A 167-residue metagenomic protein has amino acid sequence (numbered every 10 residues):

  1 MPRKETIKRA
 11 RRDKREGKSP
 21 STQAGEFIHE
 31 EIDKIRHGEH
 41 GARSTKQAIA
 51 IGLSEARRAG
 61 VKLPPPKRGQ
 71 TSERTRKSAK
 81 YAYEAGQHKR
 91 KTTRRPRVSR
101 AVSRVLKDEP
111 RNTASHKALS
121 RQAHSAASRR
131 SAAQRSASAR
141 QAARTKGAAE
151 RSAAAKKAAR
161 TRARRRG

Functional and structural regions predicted by a protein language model:
M1-G167: A charge-rich, low-complexity, intrinsically flexible signal that marks solvent-exposed coils, linkers, repeats
